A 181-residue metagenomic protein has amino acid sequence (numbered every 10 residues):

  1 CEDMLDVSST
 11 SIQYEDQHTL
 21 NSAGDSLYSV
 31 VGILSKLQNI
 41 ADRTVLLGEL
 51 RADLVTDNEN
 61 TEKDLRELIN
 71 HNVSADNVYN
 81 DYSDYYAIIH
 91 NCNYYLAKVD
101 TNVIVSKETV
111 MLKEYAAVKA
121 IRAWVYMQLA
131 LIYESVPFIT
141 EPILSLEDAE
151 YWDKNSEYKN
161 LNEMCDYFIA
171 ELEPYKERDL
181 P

Functional and structural regions predicted by a protein language model:
C1-E2, S135, L172: Aromatic-residue-lined binding/catalytic grooves and analogous aromatic/hydrophobic interfacial grooves in multimeric
C1-G48: Membrane-proximal, proline-rich intrinsically disordered regions
L27, K63-Y133, Y158-N162, E173-P181: Conserved, well-structured interaction surfaces
Q38-R43, D57, V125-S135: Secretory-pathway/luminal and periplasmic proteins that interact with or process carbohydrate-rich
A41-E49, R66-L68, D81: Short N-terminal amphipathic alpha-helices
R51-D57, E114, I121: Acidic helix-start/capping segments at beta-turn-to-alpha-helix junctions
T109, I132-Y167: Short coil/linker segments at helix-helix boundaries
